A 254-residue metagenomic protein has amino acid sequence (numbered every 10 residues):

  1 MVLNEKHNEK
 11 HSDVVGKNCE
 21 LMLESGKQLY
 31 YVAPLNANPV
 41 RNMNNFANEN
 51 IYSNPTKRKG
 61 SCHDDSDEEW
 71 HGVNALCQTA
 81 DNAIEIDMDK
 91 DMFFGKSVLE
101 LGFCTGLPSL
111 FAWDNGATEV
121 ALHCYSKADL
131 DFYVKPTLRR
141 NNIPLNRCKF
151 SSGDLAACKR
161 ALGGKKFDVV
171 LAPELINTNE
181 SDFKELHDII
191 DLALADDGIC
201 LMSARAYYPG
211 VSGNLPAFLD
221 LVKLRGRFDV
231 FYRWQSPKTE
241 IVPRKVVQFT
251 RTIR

Functional and structural regions predicted by a protein language model:
M1-R254: S-adenosylmethionine-dependent methyltransferases
